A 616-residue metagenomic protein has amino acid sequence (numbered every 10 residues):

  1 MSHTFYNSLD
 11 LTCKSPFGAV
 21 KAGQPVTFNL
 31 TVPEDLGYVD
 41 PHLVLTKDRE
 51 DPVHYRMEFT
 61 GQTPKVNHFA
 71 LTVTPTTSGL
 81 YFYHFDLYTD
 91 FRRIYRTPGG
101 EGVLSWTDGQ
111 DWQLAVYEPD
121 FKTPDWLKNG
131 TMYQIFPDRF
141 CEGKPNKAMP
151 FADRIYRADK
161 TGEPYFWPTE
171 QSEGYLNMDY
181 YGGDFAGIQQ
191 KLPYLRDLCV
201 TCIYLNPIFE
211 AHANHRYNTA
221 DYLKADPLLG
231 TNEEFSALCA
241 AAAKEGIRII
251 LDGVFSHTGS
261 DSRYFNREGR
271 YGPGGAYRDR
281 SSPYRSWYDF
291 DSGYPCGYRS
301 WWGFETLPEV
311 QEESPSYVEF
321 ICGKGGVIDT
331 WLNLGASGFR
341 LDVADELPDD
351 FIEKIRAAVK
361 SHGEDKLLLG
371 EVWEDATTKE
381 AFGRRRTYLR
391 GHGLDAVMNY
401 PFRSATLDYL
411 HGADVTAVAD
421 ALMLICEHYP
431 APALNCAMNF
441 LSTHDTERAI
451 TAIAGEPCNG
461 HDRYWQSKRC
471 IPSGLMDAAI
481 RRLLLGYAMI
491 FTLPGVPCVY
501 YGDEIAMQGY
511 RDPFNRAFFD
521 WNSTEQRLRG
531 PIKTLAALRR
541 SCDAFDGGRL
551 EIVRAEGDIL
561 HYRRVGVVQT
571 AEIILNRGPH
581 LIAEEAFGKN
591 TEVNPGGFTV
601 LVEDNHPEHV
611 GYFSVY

Functional and structural regions predicted by a protein language model:
M1-F136, E142, A148-M149, E173 (+5 more regions): Carbohydrate-interacting/catalytic domains
L30, I135, L195, L205 (+10 more regions): Conserved, mostly hydrophobic/aromatic
T131-Y133, I203-L205, I249-L251, F339 (+4 more regions): Hydrophobic faces of well-ordered beta-strands that scaffold small-molecule active sites in alpha/beta enzyme cores
F136-T201, I208-L334, I355-S361: Substrate-binding/active-site clefts of carbohydrate-active enzymes
D138, F382-G383, T387-L389, D395 (+2 more regions): Aromatic/acidic polysaccharide-binding cleft in carbohydrate-active enzymes
D138-C141, F209-E210, F255-S256, S337 (+7 more regions): Short, solvent-exposed loop/turn segments at secondary-structure junctions
S236-R248, S256-H257, S262-P273, V327 (+3 more regions): Active-site-proximal helices and loops of the catalytic beta/alpha 8
A419, M423-I425, N459-R481, S541: Aromatic-anchored helix/helix-loop segment that forms the rim or "lid" of small-molecule/cofactor binding pockets
